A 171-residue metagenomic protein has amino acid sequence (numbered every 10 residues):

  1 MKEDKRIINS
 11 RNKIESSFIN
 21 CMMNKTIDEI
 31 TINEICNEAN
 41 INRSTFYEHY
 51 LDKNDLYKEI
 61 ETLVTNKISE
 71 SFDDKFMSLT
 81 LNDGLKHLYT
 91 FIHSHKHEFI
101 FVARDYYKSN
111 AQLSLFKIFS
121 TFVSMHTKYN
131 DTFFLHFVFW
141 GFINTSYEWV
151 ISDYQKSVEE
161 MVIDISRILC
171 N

Functional and structural regions predicted by a protein language model:
M1-C21, K25, E38: Basic, helix-initiating cap at the start of DNA-binding domains
K2, M23-I27, N40-E59: HTH DNA-binding helix-turn interface
K13, T31, T45-Y47: Residues in the helix-turn-helix
T31-I32, E61-F72: Short, basic, alpha-helical segments at the C-terminal edge of helix-turn-helix-like DNA-binding modules
I35: Short alpha-helical "recognition helix" segments of helix-turn-helix
D73-H97: Hydrophobic alpha-helical connector segments
D105-W140, C170: Amphipathic alpha-helical packing segments from all-alpha helical-bundle domains
T132-S152, K156-N171: Hydrophobic alpha-helical segments that form the core of small-molecule binding pockets and/or dimer interfaces
